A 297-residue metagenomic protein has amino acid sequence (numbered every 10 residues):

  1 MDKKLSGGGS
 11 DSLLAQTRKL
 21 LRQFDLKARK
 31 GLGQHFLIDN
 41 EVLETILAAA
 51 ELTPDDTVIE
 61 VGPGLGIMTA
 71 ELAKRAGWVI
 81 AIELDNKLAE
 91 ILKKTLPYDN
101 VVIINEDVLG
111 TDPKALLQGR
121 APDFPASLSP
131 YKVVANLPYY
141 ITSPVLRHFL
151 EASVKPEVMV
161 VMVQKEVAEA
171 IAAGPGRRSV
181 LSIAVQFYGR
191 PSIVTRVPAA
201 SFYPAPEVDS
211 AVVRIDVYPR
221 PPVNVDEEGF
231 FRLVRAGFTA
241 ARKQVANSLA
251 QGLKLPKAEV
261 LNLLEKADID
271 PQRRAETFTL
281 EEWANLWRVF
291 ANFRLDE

Functional and structural regions predicted by a protein language model:
M1-A236, E265, R274-E276, N285 (+1 more regions): Catalytic cores of RNA-modifying enzymes
A240: Non-heme Fe(II) oxygenase metal-center motifs and adjacent flexible, charged/small-residue loops
A250-G252: Short helix-coil junctions and helix-kink-helix linkers
K257-V260: Short amphipathic alpha-helix in the helical subdomain of ABC transporter nucleotide-binding domains
